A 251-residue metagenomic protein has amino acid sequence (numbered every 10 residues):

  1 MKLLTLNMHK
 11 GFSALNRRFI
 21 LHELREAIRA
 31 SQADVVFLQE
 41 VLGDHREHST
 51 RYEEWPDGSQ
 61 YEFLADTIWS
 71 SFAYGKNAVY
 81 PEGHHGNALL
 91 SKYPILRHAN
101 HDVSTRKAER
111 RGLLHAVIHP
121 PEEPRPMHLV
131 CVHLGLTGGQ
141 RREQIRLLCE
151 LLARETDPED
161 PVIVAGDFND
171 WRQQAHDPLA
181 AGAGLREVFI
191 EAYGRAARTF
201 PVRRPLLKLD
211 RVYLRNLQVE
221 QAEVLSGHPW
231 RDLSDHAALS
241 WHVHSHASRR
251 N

Functional and structural regions predicted by a protein language model:
M1-L3, H85-N87, S91-L96, E109-C131 (+1 more regions): Beta-strand-turn-beta hairpins that frame and shape the catalytic cleft of phosphate-ester-processing enzymes
M1-T67, Y74, V79-H84, R146-L147 (+1 more regions): N-terminal, active-site-proximal structural segment of metallo-dependent hydrolase catalytic domains
L3-M8, A27-Y52, L90, A116 (+5 more regions): Active-site beta-strand/loop signature of hydrolases that rely on acidic residues for catalysis
G11-S13, G43-R46, Y80-G83, T137-Q140 (+2 more regions): Active-site environment of divalent metal-dependent phosphoester hydrolases
W69-S104: Catalytic-core segment of enzymes that process non-peptidic bonds
A78-V79, R106, P201-R204: Short Gly/Pro-enriched turn/cap motifs at secondary-structure boundaries
P81-E82, R106-R110, G138-Q140, W230-L233: Solvent-exposed loop/turn segments connecting transmembrane beta-strands in outer-membrane beta-barrel proteins
N100, V117, E150-V162, N169-N251: Metal-dependent phosphoester-hydrolase catalytic domains
